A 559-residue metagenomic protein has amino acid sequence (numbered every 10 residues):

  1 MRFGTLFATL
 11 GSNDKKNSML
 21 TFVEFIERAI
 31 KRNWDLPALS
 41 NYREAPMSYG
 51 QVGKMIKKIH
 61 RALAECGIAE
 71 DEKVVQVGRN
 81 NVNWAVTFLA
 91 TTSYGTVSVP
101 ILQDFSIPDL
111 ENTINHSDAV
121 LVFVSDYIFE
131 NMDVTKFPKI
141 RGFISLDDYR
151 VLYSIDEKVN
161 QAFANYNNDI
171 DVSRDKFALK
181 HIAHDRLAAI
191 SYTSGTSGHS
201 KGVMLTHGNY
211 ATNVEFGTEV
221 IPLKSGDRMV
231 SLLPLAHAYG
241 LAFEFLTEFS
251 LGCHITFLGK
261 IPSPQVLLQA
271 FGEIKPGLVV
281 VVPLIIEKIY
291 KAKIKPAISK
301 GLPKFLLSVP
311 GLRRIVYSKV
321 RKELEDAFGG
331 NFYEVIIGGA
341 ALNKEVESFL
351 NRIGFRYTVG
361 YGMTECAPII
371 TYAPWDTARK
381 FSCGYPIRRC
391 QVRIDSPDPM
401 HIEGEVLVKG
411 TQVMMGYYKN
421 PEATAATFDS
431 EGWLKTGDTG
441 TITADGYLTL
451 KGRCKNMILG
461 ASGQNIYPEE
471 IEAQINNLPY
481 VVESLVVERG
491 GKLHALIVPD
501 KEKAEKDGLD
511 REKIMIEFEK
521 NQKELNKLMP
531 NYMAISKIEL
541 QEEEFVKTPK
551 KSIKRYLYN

Functional and structural regions predicted by a protein language model:
D14, S18, P37-N81, A85 (+4 more regions): Conserved AMP-binding/adenylate-forming core of the ANL superfamily
F25, S93-N165, G491: Structural core segment of the AMP-binding/adenylate-forming
W34-D35, A164, I170-Y192, H199 (+1 more regions): Conserved pre-ATP/AMP-binding loop-to-beta segment of ANL
S48-G50, A188-T212: Conserved AMP-binding A3 loop
Q103-F137, N213-V230, S263-G277: Conserved ATP-dependent adenylate/AMP-binding module captured primarily in the ANL superfamily
F105, V122, G410, M415-G416 (+1 more regions): AMP-binding/adenylate-forming catalytic core of the ANL superfamily
A211-R228, L235-K322, N331, R356: Conserved AMP-binding/adenylation subdomain of ANL enzymes
V316-L448, C454-M457, E472: Conserved AMP-binding/adenylate-forming
